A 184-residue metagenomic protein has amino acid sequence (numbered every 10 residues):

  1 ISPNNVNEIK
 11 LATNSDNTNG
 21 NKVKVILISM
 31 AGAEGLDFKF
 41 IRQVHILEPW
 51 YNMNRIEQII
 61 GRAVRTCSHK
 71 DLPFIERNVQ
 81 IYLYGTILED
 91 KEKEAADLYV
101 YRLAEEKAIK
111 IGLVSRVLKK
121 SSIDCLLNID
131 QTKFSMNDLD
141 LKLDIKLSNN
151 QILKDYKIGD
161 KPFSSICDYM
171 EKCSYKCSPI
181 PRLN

Functional and structural regions predicted by a protein language model:
I1-V25, M30-N184: Helicase-associated low-complexity regulatory tails and linkers flanking the ATPase motor
